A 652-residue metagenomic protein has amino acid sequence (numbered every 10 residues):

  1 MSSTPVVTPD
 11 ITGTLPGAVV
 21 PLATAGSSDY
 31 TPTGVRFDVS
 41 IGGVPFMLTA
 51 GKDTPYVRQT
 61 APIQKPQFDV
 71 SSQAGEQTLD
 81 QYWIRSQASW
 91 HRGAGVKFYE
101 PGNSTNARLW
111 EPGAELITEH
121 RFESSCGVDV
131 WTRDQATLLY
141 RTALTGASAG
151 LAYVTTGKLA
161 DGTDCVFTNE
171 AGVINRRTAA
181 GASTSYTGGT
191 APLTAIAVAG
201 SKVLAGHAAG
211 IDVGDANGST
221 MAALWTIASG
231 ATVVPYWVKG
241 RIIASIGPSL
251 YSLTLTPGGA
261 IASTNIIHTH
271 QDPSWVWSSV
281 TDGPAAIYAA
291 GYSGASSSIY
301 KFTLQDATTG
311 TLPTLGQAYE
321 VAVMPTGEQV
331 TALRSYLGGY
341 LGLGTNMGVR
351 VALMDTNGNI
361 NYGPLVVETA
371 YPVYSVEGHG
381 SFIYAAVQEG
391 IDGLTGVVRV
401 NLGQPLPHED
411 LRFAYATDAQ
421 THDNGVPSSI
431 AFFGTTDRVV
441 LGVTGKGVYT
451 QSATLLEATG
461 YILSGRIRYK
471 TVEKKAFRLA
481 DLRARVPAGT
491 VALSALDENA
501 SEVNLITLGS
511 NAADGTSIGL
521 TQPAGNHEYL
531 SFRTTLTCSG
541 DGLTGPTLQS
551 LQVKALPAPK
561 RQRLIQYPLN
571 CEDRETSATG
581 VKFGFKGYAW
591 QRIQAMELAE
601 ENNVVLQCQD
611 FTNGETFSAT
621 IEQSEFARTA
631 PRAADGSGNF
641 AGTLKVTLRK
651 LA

Functional and structural regions predicted by a protein language model:
S2-S185, G200-K202, G206-G218, R241 (+9 more regions): N-terminal beta-propeller domains
P5-P9, L15, V20-T24, S28-D29 (+10 more regions): Non-cytosolic beta-sandwich-type ligand-binding/adhesion modules
A143-T156, A195, L456-K475, K554-A558 (+1 more regions): Extracellular ectodomain segments of secreted/surface proteins
A147-A160, G189-S201, T226-G240, T269-P284 (+3 more regions): Repeated scaffold domains used in trafficking and secretory/extracellular systems, primarily beta-propellers
A179-A180, T356, L496-V503, F611-N613: Change "in extracellular beta-sheet-rich domains … of secreted and cell-surface proteins" to "in beta-sheet-rich domains
T184-G188, A222-I227, I261-T269, G310-A322 (+4 more regions): Beta-propeller fold detector
G425-L463: Blade-level signature of beta-propeller repeat domains, shared across WD40, Kelch, NHL, RCC1 and BNR/Asp-box propellers
L556-A652: Extracellular/virion structural assembly segments
